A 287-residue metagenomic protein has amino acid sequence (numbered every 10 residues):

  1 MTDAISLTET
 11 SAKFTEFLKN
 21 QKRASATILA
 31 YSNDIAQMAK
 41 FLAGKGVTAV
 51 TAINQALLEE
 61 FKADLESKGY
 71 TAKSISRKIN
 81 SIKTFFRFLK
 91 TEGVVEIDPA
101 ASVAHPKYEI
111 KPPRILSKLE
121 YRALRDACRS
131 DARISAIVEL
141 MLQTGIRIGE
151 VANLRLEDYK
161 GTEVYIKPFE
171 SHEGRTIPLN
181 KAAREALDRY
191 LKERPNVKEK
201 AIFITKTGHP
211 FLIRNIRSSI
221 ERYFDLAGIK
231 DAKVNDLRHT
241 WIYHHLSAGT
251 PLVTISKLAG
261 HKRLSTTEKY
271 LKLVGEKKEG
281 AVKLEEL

Functional and structural regions predicted by a protein language model:
M1-L287: Conserved catalytic core of the tyrosine transesterase superfamily
